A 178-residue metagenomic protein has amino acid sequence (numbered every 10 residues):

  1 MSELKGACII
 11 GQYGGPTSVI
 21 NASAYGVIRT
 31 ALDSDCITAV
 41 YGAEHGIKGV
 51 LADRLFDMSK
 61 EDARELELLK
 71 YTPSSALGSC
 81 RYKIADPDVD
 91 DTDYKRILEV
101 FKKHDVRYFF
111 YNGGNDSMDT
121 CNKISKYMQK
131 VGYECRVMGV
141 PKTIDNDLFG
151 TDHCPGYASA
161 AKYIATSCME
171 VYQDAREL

Functional and structural regions predicted by a protein language model:
M1-L4, D33-D35, E67-Y71, F101-H104 (+2 more regions): Solvent-exposed alpha-helices and their adjacent loops that cap or buttress functional pockets in soluble metabolic
M1-S2, D53-R107, D116-S117, I144 (+1 more regions): Glycine-rich oxoanion-binding loops at beta->alpha junctions
S2-R54: N-terminal phosphate-binding or glycine-rich loops at protein starts, especially the Walker A/P-loop of NTPases
A7-T17, A76-R81, R107-G113, G139: Short glycine-rich or small-residue beta-strand-to-loop segments that form or flank ligand, phosphate, metal/Fe-S
Y13-G15, A43-K48, R81-Y82, G114-N115 (+2 more regions): Short, ordered loop/turn segments at secondary-structure junctions
I20, A52, T120-N122, F149: Short glycine-/acidic-enriched loop or helix-start segments at secondary-structure transitions that form or flank
S23, V27, N115-C135: Short Gly/Thr/Asp-enriched flexible loops that form oxyanion-binding sites at enzyme active sites
S125-C154, A161-A165: Short, acidic/small-residue loops that bind anionic groups at enzyme active sites
